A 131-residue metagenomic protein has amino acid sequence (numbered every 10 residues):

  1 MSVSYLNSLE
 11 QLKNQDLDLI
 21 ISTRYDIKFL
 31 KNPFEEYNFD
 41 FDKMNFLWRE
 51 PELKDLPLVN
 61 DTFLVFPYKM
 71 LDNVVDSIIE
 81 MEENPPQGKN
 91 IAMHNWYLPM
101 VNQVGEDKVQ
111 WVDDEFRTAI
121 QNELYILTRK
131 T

Functional and structural regions predicted by a protein language model:
M1-T131: ER/Golgi luminal nucleotide-sugar-dependent glycosyltransferases, focusing on the catalytic module
